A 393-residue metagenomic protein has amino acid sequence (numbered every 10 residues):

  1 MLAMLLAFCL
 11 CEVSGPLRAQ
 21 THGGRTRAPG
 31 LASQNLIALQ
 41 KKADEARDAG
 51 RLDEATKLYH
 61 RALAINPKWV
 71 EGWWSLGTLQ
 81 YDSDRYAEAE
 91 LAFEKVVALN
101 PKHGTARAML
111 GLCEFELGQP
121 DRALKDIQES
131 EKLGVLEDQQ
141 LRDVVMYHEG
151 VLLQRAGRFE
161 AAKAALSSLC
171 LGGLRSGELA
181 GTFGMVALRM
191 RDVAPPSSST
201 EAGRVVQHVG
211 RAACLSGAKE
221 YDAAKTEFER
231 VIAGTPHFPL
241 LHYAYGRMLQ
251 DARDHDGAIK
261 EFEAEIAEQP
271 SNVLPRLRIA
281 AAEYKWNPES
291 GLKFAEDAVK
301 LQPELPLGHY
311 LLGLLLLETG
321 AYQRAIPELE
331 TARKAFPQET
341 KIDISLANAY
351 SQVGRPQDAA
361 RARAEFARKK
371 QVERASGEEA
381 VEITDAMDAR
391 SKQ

Functional and structural regions predicted by a protein language model:
H22-R27, R175-C214, S351-Q393: Terminal, low-structured helical/coil segments at or just beyond the last alpha-helical repeat
Q34-I65, D82, R204-T226, R230: Alpha-helical segment of the N-proximal tetratricopeptide repeat
L36, V70-E71, G104-T105, D138-Q139 (+8 more regions): Helix-start (N-cap) detector for alpha-helical repeat units in TPR-like alpha-solenoids, especially tetratricopeptide
D48-L58, D82-K95, L117-E129, R142 (+7 more regions): Structural signature of tandem alpha-helical TPR/SEL1-like repeats, specifically the intra-repeat loop/turn
I65, L99, L133-E137, G172 (+6 more regions): Structural marker of alpha-solenoid helical repeat scaffolds
S75, M109, V144, H148 (+6 more regions): Canonical tetratricopeptide repeat
F115, Q128-K132, Y147-Q154, F159-G177 (+2 more regions): TPR/TPR-like (Sel1-like) alpha-helical repeat modules
